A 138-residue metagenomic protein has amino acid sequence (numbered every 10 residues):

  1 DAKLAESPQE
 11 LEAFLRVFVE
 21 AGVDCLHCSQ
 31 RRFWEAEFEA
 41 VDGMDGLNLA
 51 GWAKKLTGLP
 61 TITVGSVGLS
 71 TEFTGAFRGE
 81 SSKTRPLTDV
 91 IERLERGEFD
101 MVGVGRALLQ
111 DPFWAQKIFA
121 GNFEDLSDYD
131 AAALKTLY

Functional and structural regions predicted by a protein language model:
D1-Y138: Flavin-dependent oxidoreductase catalytic cores
